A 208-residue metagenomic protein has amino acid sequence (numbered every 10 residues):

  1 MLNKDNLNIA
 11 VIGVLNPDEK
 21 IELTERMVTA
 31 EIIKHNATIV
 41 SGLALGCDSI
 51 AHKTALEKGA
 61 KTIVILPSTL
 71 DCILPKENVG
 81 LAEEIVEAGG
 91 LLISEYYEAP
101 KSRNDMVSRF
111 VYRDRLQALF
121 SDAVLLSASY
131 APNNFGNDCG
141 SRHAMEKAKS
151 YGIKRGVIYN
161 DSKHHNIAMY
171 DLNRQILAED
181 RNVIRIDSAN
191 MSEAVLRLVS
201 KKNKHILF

Functional and structural regions predicted by a protein language model:
M1-F208: Glycine-biased, small-residue-rich flexible motifs in mid-sequence functional cores and linkers
